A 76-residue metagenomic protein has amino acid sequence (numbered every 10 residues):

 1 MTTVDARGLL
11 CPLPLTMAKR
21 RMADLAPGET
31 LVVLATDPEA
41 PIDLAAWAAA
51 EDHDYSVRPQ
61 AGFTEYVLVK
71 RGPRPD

Functional and structural regions predicted by a protein language model:
M1-A6: Right-handed parallel beta-helix/beta-solenoid
G8-Y55: Amphipathic, hydrophobic secondary-structure cores in small proteins
A45-D76: C-terminal structural segments of small proteins and small subunits
